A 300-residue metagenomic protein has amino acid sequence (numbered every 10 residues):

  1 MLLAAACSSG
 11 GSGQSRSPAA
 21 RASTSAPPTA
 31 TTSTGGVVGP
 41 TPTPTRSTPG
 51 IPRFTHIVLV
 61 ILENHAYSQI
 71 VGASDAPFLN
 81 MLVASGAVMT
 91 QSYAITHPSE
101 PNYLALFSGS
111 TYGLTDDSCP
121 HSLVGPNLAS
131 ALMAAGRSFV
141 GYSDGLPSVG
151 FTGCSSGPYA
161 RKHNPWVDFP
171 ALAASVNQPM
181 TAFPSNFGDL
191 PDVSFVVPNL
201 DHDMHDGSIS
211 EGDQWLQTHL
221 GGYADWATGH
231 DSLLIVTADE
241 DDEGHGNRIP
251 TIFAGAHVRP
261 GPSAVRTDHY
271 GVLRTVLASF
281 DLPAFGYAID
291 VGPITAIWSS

Functional and structural regions predicted by a protein language model:
L3-A6: C-terminal motif of bacterial Sec signal peptides marking the signal peptidase cleavage site
S8-G11, R16-A22, A26-S300: N-terminal pro-sequences and low-complexity stem/linker regions of secreted or lumenal proteins
